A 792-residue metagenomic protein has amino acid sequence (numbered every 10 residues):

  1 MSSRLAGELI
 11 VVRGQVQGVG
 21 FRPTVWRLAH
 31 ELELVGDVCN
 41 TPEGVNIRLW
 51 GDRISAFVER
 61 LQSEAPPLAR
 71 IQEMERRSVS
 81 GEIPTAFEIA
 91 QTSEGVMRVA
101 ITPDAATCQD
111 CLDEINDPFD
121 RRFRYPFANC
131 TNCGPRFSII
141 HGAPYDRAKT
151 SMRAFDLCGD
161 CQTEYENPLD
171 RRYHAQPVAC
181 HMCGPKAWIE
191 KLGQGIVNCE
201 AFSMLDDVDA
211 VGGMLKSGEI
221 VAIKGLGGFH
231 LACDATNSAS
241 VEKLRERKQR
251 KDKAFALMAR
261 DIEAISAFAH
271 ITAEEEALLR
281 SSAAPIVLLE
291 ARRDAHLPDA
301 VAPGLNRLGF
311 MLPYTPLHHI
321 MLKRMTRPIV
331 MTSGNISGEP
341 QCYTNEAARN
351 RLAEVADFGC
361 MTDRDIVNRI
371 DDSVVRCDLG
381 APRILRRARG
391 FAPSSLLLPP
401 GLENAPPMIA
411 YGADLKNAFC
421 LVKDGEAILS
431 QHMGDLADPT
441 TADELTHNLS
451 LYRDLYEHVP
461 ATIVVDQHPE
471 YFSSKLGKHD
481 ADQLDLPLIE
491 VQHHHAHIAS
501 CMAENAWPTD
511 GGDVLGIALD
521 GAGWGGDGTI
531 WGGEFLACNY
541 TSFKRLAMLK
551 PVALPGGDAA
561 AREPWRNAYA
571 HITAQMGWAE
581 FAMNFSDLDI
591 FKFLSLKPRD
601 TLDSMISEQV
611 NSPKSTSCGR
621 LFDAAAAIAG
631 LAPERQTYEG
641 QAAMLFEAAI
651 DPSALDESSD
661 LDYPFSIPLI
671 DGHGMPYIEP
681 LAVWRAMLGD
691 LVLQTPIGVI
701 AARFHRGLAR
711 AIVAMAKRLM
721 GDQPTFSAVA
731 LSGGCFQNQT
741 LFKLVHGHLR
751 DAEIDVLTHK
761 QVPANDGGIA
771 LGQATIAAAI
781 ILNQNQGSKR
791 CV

Functional and structural regions predicted by a protein language model:
M1-P177, H181, W188: Intrinsically disordered, low-complexity, mixed-charge
E64, E164, M325-L402, V610 (+1 more regions): Internal gly/pro-rich beta-alpha loop/helix module that stabilizes soluble enzyme cofactors or their anionic handles
S78, G228-A291: A phosphate-binding glycine/aspartate-rich beta-alpha loop in the early core of alpha/beta enzymes
P177, G184-K186, A413-L451, A570-F726 (+1 more regions): A contiguous, well-structured pocket-lining segment that forms one wall/lid of small-molecule binding clefts in soluble
A222, E457-P469, Q723-C735: Short glycine-rich phosphate-binding loop at a beta-alpha junction
S266-I271, I320, Q341-A348, D372-S373 (+2 more regions): Conserved phosphate-binding catalytic cores of ATP/NTP-utilizing and phosphoryl-transfer enzymes
L484-H497, S727-S732, Q739, V745-I769: Conserved phosphate-binding/catalytic loops in two-lobed NTP-binding clefts
M502, P508-T573, W578, A582 (+7 more regions): Active-site histidine-anchored catalytic micro-motif
